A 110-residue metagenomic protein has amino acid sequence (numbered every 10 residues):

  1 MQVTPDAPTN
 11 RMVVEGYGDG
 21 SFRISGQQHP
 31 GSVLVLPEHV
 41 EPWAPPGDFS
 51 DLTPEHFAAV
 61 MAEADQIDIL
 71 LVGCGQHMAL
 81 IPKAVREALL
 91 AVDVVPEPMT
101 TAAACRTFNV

Functional and structural regions predicted by a protein language model:
M1-P45: N-terminal, charge-rich interaction modules
D6-V13, A44-D48, V72, V92-P98: Short linear motifs at secondary-structure transitions and domain/linker junctions
L36, V40-A64: Compact, glycine-rich, soluble single-domain proteins
H39, R86-A88, R106: Alpha-helix termini
P42-A44, M78-I81, T107: Short active-site-adjacent helix-start/loop capping segments
V60-P98: Mid-chain, well-packed structural core segment of small domains
T100-A102: Short loop/edge segments at beta-strand edges and connector loops that shape dinucleotide/nucleotide cofactor-binding
A104-V110: Structured adenosyl-cofactor binding patch, chiefly the S-adenosyl-L-methionine
